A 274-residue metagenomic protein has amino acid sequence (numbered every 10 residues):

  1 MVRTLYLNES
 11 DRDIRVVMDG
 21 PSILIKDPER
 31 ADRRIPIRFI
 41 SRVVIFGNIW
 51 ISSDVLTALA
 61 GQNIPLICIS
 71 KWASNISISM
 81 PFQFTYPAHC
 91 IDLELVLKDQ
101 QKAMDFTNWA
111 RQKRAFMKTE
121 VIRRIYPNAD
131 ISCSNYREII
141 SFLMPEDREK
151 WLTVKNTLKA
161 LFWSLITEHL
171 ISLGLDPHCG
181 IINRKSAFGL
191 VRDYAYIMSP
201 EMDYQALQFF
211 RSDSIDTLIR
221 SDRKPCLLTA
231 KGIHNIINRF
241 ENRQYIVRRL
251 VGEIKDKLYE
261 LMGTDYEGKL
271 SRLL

Functional and structural regions predicted by a protein language model:
M1-I35: N- or domain-start disorder-to-order transition segments that initiate the globular core
V2-R15, N75-L274: Active-site helix-to-loop segments that bind/position phosphate- or nucleotide-bearing substrates and donors across
R15, L24-K26, R33, V43 (+3 more regions): Residues in flexible loops and secondary-structure boundaries
I23, F39-I40, F142: General secondary-structure edge motif
R33-P36, M144-E146: A short alpha-helix capping/helix-coil boundary motif
I35-R38, R42-Q83: Glycine/small-residue-rich interface belts in oligomeric ring/scaffold proteins and their assembly partners
